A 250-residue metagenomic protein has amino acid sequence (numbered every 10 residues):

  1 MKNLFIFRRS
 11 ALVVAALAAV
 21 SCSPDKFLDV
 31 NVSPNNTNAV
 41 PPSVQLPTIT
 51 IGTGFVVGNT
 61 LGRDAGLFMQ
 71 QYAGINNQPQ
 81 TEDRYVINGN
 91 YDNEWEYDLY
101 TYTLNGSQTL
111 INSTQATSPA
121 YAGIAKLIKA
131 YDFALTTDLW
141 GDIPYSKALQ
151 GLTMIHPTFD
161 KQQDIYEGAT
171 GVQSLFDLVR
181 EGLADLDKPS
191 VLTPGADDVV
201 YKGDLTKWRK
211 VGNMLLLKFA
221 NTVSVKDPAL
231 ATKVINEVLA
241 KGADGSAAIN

Functional and structural regions predicted by a protein language model:
M1-V20: Sec-dependent bacterial lipoprotein signal peptides
C22-F27, Q173-P194, L205-N250: Aromatic-residue-lined binding/catalytic grooves and analogous aromatic/hydrophobic interfacial grooves in multimeric
C22-T81, V86-E94, D98-T101, N105 (+2 more regions): Membrane-proximal, proline-rich intrinsically disordered regions
F55-N59, D132-I143, V225-P228, A243-N250: Secretory-pathway/luminal and periplasmic proteins that interact with or process carbohydrate-rich
G74-G195: Conserved, well-structured interaction surfaces
A122-G123, D198-K210: A glycine-rich, coil/turn loop motif that links secondary-structure elements
